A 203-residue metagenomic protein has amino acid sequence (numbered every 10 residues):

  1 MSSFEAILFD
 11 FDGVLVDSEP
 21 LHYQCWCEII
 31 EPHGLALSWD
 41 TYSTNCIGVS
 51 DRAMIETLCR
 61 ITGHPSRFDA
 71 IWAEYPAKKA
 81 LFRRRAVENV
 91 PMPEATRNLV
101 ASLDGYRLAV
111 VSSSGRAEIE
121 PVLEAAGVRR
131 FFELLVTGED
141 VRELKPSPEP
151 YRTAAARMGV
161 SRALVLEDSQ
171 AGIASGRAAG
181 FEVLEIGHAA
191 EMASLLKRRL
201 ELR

Functional and structural regions predicted by a protein language model:
M1-E5, R97, G115-R203: Asp-based, Mg2+/Mn2+-dependent phosphohydrolase catalytic module
M1-T41, A178-A179, M192: Active-site neighborhood of HAD-like aspartate-dependent phosphohydrolases
S3, R84-V110, R116, E120 (+1 more regions): Short, acidic loop-to-helix structural element flanking the phosphoryl-transfer center in phosphate-processing enzymes
Y23, C27, D51-E56, R116 (+1 more regions): An amphipathic alpha-helix signature
P32-T62: Alpha-helical substrate-recognition element adjacent to the catalytic core
A36, R107-A109, E182: Residue-level detector of anion-binding/catalytic polar loops
C59-N98: Metal-dependent phosphoesterase signature
